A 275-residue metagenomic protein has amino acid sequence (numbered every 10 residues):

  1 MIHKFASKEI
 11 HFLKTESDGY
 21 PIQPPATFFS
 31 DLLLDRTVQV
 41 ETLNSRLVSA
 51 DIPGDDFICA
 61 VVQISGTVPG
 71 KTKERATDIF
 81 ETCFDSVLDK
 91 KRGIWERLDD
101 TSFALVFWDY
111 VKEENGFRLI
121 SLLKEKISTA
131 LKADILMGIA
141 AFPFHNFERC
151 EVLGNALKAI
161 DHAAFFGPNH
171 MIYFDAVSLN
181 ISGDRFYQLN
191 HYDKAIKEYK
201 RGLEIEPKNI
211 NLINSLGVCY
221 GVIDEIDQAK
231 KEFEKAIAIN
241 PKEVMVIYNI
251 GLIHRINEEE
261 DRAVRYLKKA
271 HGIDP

Functional and structural regions predicted by a protein language model:
I2-I10, G138-R149, H162-R185: Flexible, glycine/charge-rich interdomain/linker segments that couple and regulate nucleotide signaling catalytic cores
F12-G66: Active-site-proximal structural segments of metal-dependent nucleotidyl cyclase/transferase enzymes
N44-V61, D78-V111: Conserved helix-loop-beta segment at the catalytic/binding core of cyclic-nucleotide signaling proteins
I58, R97-D109, E125-L157, H170 (+1 more regions): A short glycine-enriched loop-to-beta-strand structural element that forms part of the catalytic core of nucleotide
N180, D184, N211-V222, M245-I256: Conserved alpha-helical positions within TPR/SEL1-like repeat arrays
